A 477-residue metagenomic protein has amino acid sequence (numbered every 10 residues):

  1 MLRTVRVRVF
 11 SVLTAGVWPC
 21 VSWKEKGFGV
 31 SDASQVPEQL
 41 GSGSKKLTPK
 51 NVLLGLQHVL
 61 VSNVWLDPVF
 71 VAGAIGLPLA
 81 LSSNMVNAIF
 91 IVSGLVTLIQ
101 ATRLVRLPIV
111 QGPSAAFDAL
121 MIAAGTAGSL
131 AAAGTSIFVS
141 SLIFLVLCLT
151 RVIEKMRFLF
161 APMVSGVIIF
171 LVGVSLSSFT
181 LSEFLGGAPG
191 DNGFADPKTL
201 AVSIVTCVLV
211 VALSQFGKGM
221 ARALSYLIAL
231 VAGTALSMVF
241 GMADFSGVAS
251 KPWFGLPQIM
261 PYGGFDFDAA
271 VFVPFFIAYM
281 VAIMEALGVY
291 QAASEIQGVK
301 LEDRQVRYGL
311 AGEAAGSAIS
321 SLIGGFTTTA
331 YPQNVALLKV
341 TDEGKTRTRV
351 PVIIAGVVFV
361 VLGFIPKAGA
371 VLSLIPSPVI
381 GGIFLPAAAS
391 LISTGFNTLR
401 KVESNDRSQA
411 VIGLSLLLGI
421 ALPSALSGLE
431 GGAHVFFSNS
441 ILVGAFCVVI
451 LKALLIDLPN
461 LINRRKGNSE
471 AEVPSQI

Functional and structural regions predicted by a protein language model:
L13, V21-V52, G247-Q258, G309 (+1 more regions): Intrinsically disordered, low-complexity non-transmembrane regions of multi-pass membrane transporters
V36-K46, P68, A72-R103, F276-R347: Membrane-embedded helical hairpins/re-entrant loop segments and their flanking transmembrane helices within multi-pass
P49-V64, A195-C207, L224-S225, Q258-V289 (+1 more regions): Hydrophobic, membrane-embedded alpha-helices of multi-pass small-molecule transporters
L53-I91, V96, Q100-S129: Transmembrane helix-boundary motif of multi-pass solute transporters/channels
V64-P68, A72, T206-F216, L224 (+4 more regions): Juxtamembrane interface elements at the cytosolic ends of transmembrane helices in multi-pass membrane proteins
V105-F117, F158-S165, R222-L227, G325-N334 (+3 more regions): Short, non-helical or kinked segments that cap or interrupt transmembrane helices
M121-T126, S214, N334-R347, V357-G363: Interfacial segments of multi-pass membrane proteins
T126-D244, A355-K466: Membrane-embedded alpha-helical modules
